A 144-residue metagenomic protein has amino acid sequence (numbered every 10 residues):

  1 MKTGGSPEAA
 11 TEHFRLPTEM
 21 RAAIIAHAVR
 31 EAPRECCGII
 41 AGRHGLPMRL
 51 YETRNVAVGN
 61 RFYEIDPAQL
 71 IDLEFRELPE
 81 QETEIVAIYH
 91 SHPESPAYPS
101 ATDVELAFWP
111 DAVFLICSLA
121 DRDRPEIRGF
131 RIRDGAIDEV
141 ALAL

Functional and structural regions predicted by a protein language model:
M1-I85, P93-L144: Conserved beta-strand-loop surface patch within small alpha/beta domains used for substrate/adaptor or ligand engagement
